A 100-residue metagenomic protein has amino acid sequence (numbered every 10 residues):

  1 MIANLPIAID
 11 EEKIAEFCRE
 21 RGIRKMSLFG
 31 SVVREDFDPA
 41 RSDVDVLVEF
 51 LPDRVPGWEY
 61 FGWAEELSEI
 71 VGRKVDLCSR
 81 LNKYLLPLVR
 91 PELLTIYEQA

Functional and structural regions predicted by a protein language model:
M1-S27, V33-A40, L51-A100: Catalytic core of pol beta-like nucleotidyltransferases
S42-V44: Short, conserved active-site loops that position catalytic residues or coordinate cofactors/metal ions across diverse
L47-E49: Short hydrophobic/aromatic beta-strand micro-patches that form the beta-sheet surface supporting nucleotide- or nucleic
